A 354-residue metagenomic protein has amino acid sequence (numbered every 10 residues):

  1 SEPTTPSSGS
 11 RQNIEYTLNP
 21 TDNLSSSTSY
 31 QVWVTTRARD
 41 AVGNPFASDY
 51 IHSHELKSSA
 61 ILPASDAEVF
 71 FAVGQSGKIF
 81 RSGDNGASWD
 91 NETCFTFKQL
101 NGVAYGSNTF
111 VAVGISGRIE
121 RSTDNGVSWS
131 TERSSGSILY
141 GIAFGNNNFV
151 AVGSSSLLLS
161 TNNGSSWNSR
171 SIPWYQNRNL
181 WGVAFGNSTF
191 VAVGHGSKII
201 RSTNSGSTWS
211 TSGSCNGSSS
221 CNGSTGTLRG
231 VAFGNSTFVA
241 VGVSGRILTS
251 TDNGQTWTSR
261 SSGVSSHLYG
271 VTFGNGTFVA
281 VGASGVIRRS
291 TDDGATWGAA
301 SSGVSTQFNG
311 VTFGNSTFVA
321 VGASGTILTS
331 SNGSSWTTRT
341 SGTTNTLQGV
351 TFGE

Functional and structural regions predicted by a protein language model:
S1-L62: Acidic, low-complexity Ser/Thr/Gly/Pro-rich repeat segments typical of extracellular/periplasmic and surface-exposed
I61-E354: Residue-level hotspots at or immediately adjacent to binding/recognition sites across diverse folds
